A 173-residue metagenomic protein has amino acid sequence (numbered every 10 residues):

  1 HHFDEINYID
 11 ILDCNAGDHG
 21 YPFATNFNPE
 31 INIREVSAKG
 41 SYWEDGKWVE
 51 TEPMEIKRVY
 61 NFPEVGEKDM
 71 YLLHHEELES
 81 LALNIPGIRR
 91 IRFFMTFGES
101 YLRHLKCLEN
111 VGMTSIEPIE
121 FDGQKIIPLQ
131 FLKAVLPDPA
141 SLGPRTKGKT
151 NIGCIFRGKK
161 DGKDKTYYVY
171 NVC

Functional and structural regions predicted by a protein language model:
H2-C173: C-terminal catalytic/substrate-binding lobe primarily of soluble NAD(P)-dependent oxidoreductases
